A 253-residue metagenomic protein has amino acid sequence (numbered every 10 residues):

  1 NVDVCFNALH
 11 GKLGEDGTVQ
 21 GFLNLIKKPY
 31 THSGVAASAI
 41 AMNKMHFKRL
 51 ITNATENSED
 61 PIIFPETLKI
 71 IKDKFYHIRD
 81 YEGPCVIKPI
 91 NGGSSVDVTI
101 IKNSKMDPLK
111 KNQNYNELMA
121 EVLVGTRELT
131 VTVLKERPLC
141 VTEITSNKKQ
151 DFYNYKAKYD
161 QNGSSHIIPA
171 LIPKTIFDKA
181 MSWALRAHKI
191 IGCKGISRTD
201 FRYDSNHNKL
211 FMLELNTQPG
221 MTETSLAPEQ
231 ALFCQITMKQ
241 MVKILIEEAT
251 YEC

Functional and structural regions predicted by a protein language model:
N1-E66: Conserved N-proximal alpha/beta basic substrate-recognition cap immediately N-terminal to, or forming the N-lobe
G21-Y30, N103-M106, F233-I236: A glycine- and small-aliphatic-rich helix-loop capping segment at beta-alpha/alpha-beta transitions that lines
I40-R127, D178: Active-site nucleotide/adenylate-binding loops and adjacent lid/helix of ATP-dependent enzymes
P65, G83-C85, V96, R127-L129 (+4 more regions): Change "...and in nucleic-acid phosphodiester-cleaving endonucleases..." to "...and in nucleic-acid processing enzymes
I70, V98-N103, V133-K135, D204 (+2 more regions): Short beta-strand-to-turn element immediately C-terminal to the catalytic PLP-Schiff-base lysine in fold type I
K102-K179, K209-F211: Phosphate-binding site of ATP-dependent enzymes
K174-C253: ATP-dependent carboxylate activation and anion-phosphoryl transfer catalytic cores that bind Mg-ATP to form
